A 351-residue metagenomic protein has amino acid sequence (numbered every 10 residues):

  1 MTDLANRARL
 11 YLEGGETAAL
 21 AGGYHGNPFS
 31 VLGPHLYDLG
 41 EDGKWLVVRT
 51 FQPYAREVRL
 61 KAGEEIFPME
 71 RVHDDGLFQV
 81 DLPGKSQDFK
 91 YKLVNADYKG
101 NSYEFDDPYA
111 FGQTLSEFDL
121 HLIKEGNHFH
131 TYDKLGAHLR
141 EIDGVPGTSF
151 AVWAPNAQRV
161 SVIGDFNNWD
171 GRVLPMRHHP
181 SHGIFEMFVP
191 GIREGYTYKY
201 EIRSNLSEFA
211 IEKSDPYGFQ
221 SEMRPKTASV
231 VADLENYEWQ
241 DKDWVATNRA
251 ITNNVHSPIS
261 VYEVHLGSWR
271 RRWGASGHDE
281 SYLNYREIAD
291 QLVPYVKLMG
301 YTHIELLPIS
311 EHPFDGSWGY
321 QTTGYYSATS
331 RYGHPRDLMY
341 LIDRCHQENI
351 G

Functional and structural regions predicted by a protein language model:
M1-D42, V72-A154, H179-E263, S268-S276 (+2 more regions): The feature marks proteins involved in alpha-glucan
T50, V152, Y200, V264 (+4 more regions): Conserved, mostly hydrophobic/aromatic
F51-E57, W153-V160: Short proline/glycine-enriched turn/loop motifs at strand-loop junctions of beta-rich domains
V58-L60, V160-V162, Y198: Short beta-strand elements bearing conserved aromatic residues within extracellular beta-rich modules
A62-F67, Y98, D165-D170, N205: Change "in extracellular beta-sheet-rich domains … of secreted and cell-surface proteins" to "in beta-sheet-rich domains
E65-D74, R172-P180: Solvent-exposed serine/threonine-rich low-complexity stretches and specific carbohydrate-binding patches
I259, K297-I304, Q347-G351: Loop/turn elements at helix/coil->beta-strand transitions in domains of secreted/extracellular proteins
R271-R286, P294-Y340: Aromatic-lined carbohydrate-binding/catalytic grooves of carbohydrate-active enzymes
